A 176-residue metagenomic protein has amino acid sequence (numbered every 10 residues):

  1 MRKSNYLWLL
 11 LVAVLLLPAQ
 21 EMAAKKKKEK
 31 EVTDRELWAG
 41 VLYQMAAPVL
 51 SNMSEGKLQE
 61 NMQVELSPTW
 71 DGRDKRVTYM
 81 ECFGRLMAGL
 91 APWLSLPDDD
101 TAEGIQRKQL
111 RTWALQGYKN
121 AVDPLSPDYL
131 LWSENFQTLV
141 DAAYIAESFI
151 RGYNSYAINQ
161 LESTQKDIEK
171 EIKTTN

Functional and structural regions predicted by a protein language model:
M1-K27: Bacterial Sec-dependent N-terminal signal peptides
A23-N176: Ser/Thr/Asn(+Pro)-rich, low-complexity disordered segments
